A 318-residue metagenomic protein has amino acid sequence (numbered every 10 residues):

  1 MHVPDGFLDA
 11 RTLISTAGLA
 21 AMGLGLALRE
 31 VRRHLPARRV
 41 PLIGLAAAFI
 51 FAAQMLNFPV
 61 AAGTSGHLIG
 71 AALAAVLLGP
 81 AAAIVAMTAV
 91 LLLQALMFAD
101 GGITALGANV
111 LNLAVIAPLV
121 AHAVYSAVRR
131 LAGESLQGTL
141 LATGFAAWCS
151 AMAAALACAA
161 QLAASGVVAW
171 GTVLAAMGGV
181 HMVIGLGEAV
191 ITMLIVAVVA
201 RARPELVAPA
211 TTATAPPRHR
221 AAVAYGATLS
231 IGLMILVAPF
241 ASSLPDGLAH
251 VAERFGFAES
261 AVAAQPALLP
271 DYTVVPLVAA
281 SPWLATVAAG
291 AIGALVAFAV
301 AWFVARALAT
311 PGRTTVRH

Functional and structural regions predicted by a protein language model:
M1, P270-F303: Individual transmembrane alpha-helix segments
M1-L13, P36, V60-S65, A105-A108 (+3 more regions): Interfacial loop-to-helix junctions that mark the boundaries of transmembrane helices in multi-pass membrane
H2-D9, I14-L73: Hydrophobic transmembrane alpha-helices
T16-R29, F49-Q54, L119-H122, A147-A159 (+3 more regions): Hydrophobic core segments of alpha-helical transmembrane domains in multi-pass membrane transport and ion-translocation
F58-A117: Alpha-helical membrane segments and adjacent membrane-interface helices in multi-pass membrane proteins
N112-A154, C158: Short helix-perturbing small/polar motifs within transmembrane alpha-helices
L141-F145, A176-G179, T212-L229: Membrane-water interface at loop-to-transmembrane-helix junctions
L156, S243-V274: Juxtamembrane non-transmembrane "cap" segments at the membrane-aqueous interface of multi-pass membrane proteins
